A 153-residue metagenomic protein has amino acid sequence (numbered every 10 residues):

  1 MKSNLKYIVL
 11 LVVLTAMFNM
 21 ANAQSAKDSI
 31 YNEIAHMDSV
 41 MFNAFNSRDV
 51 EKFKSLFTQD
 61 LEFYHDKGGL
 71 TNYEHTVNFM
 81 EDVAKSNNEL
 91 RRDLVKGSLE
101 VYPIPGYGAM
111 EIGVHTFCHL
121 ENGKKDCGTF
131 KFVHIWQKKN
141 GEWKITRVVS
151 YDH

Functional and structural regions predicted by a protein language model:
M1-S29: Bacterial Sec-dependent N-terminal signal peptides
Q24-S25, N122-C127: A short acidic/glycine-rich loop-to-helix N-cap element
D28, N32-E33, V50-Y107, V114-T116 (+1 more regions): A solvent-exposed, acidic/Ser-Thr-rich amphipathic alpha-helical stretch
A35, S39-N43: Amphipathic alpha-helical repeat scaffolds
M41, R48-D49: Short helix-adjacent coil turns
V101-A109, G123, W136-E142: A short, structured loop/turn motif at beta-sheet edges
T129-H153: Short beta-strand edge/turn micro-motifs at domain boundaries
